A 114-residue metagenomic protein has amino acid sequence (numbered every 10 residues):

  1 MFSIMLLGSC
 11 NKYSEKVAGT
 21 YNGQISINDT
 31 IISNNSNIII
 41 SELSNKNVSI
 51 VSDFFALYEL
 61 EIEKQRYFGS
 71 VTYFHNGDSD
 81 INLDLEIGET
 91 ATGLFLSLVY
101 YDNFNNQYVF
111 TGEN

Functional and structural regions predicted by a protein language model:
L6-S9: C-terminal motif of bacterial Sec signal peptides marking the signal peptidase cleavage site
N11-Y13: Bacterial signal peptide processing site
E15-N34: Tryptophan-anchored aromatic micro-motifs
T20-N22, N37-I39, N47-S49, F95-S97 (+1 more regions): Beta-strand secondary-structure signal
N22-N28, D53-F55, V99-Y101: Generic short beta-strand segments
I27, Y67-N114: Beta-sheet ligand-binding and adhesion/scaffold domains
I31-K64: N-terminal glycine/threonine-rich, aromatic-flanked beta-hairpin/loop signature
